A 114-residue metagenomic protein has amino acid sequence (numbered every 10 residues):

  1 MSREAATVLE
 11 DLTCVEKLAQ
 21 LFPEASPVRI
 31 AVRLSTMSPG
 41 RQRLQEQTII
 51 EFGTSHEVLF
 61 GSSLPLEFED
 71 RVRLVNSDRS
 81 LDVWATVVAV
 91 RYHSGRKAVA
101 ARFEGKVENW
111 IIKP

Functional and structural regions predicted by a protein language model:
M1-P114: Structured alpha-helical
